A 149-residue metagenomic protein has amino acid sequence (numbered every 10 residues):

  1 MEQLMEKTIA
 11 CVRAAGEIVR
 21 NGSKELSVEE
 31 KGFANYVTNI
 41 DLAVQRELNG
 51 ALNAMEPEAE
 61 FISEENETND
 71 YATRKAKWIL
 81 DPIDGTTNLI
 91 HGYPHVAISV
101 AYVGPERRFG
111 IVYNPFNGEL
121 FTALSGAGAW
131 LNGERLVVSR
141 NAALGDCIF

Functional and structural regions predicted by a protein language model:
M1-I83: N-terminal subdomain of lithium-sensitive/metallo-dependent phosphomonoesterases centered on the IMPase/IPPase/PAP
V19, D41, L52, T86 (+3 more regions): Residue-level signal for inorganic ion chemistry
A72-W130: DPxDG-like acidic metal-binding loop motif
R107, R135-V137: Short, solvent-exposed loop/turn motifs
V137-F149: An extended, acidic
